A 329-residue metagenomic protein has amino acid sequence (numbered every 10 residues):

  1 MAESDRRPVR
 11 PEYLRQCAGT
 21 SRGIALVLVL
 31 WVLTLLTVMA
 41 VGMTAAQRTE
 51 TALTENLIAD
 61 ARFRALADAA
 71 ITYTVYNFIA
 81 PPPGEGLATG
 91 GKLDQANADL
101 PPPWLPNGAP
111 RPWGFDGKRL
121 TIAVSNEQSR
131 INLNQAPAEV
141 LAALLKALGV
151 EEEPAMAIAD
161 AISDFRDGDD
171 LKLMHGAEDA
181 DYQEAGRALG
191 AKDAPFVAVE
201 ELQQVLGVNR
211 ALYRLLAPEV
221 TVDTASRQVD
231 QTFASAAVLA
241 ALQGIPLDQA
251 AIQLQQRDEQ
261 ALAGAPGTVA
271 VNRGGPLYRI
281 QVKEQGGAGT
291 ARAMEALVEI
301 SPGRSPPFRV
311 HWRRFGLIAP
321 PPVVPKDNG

Functional and structural regions predicted by a protein language model:
M1-C17: N-terminal secretory signal peptides that target proteins for export/translocation
A2-S4, S21-G329: Compositionally biased linear targeting/interaction segments
